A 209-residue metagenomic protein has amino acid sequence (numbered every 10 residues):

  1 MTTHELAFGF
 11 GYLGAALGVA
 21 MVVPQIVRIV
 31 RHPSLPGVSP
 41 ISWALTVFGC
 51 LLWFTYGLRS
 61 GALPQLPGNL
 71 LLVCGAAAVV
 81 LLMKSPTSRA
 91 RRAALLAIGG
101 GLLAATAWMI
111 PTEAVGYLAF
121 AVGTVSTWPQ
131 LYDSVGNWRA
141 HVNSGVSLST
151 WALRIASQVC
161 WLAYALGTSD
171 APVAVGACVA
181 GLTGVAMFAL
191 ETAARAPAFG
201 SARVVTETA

Functional and structural regions predicted by a protein language model:
M1-A209: Alpha-helical membrane-protein topology signature
